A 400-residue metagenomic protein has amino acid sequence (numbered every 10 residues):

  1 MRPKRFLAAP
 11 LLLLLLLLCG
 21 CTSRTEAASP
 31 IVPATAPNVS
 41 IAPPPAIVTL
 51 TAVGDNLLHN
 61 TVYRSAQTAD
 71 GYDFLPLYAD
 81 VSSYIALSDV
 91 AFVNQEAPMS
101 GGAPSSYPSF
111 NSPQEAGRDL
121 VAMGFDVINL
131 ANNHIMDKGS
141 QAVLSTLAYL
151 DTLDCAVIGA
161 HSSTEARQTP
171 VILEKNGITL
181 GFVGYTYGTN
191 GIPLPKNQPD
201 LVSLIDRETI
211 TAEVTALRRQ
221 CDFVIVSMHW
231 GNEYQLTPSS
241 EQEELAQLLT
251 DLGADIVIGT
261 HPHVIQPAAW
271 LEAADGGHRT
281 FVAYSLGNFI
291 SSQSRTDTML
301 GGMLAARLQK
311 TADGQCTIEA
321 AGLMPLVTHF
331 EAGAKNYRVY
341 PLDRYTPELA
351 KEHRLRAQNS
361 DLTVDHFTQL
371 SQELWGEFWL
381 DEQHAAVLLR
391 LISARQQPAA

Functional and structural regions predicted by a protein language model:
M1-L11: Bacterial N-terminal signal peptides that target proteins for export
L17-G20: C-terminal motif of bacterial Sec signal peptides marking the signal peptidase cleavage site
T22-A400: Acidic, metal/ion-coordinating pockets
